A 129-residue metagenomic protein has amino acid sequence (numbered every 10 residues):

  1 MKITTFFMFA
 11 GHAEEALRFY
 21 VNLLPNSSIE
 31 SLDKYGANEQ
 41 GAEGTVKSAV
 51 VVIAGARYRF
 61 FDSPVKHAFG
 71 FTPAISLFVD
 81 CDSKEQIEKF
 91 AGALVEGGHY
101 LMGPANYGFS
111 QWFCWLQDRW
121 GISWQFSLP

Functional and structural regions predicted by a protein language model:
M1, P25-S28, P73: Residue-level signal for beta-strand positions within conserved beta-sheet cores that form or flank
I3, F7, E30, Q40 (+4 more regions): Vicinal oxygen chelate
F7-G55: Core segments of cupin and vicinal oxygen chelate
K47, P73-I75: Residues that flank catalytic or metal-binding motifs in active/ligand-binding sites
